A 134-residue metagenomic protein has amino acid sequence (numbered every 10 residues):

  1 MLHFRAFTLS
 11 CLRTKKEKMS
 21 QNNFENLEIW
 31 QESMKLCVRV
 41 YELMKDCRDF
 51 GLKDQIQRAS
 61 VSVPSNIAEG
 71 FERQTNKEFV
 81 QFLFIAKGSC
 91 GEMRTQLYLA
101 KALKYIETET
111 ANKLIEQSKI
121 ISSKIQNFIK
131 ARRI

Functional and structural regions predicted by a protein language model:
M1-I134: Amphipathic alpha-helical assembly/interaction segments
